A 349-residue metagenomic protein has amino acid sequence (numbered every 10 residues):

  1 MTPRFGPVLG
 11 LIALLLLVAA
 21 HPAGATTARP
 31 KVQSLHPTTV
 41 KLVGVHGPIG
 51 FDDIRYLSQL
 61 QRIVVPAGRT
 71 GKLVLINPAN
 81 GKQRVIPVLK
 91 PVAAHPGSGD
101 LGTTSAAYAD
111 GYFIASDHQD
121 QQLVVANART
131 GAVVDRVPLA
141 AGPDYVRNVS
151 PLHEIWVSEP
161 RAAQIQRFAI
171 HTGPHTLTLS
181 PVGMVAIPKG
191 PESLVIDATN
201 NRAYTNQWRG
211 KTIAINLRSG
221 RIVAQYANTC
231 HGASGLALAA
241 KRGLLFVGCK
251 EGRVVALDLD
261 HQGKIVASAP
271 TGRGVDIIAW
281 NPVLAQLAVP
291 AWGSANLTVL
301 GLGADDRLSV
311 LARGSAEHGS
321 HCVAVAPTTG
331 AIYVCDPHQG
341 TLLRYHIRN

Functional and structural regions predicted by a protein language model:
M1-L9: Bacterial N-terminal signal peptides that target proteins for export
T2, A13-L15, D258: Alpha-helix initiation/capping motif
L9-A19: Bacterial N-terminal signal peptides
A20-N349: Predominantly soluble domains enriched in secretory-pathway, periplasmic, or organellar proteins
